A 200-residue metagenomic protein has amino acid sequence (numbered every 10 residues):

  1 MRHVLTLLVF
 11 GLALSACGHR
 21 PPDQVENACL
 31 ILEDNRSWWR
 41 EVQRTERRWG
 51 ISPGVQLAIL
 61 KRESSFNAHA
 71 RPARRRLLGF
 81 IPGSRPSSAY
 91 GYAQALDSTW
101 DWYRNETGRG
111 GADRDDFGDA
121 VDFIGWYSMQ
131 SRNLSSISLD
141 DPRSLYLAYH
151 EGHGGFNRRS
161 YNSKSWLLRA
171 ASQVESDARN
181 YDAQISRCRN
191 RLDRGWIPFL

Functional and structural regions predicted by a protein language model:
R2-L8: Sec-dependent signal peptide recognition, specifically the positively charged N-region followed immediately by
A13-A16: C-terminal motif of bacterial Sec signal peptides marking the signal peptidase cleavage site
G18-L77, M129-S136: Export/targeting segments at the very N-terminus of extracytoplasmic proteins
E26-L32, V42-E46, P82-Y90, E106-F117 (+2 more regions): Second-shell loop/turn segments in exported
A70-W102, Y146-A148, W166: Short, surface-exposed glycine/acidic/tryptophan-bearing loops
S84-R85, D140-L192: Catalytic and substrate-binding regions of cell-wall glycan-acting enzymes that process beta-1,4-linked
Y92-S144, A148-F156, V174: Alpha-helical segment that forms one wall of the substrate-binding/catalytic cleft in peptidoglycan-active domains
F199-L200: Short, solvent-exposed mixed-charge patches
